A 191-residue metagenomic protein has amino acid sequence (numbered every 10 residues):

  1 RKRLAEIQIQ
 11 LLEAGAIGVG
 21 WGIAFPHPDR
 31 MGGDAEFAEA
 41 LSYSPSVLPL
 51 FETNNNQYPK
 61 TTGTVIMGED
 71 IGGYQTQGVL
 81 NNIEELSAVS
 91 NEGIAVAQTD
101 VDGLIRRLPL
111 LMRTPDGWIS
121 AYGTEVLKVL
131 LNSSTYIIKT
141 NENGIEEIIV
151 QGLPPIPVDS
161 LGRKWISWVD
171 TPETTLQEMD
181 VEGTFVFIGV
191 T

Functional and structural regions predicted by a protein language model:
R1-P154, V181-T191: Non-transmembrane functional regions of envelope-associated proteins
I9, L153-M179: Protease-associated
